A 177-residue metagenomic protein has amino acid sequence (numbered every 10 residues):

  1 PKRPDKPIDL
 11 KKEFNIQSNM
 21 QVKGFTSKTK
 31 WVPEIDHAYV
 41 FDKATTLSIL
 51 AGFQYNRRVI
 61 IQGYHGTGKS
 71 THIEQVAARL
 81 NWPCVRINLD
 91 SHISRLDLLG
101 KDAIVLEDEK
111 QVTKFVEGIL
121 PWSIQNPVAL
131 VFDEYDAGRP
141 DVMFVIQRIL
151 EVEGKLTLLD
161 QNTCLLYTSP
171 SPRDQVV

Functional and structural regions predicted by a protein language model:
P1-S169, R173: AAA+ P-loop NTPase catalytic core and its hallmark functional loops
Q175-V177: N-terminal low-complexity segments that are often proline-rich with Ser/Thr-Pro
